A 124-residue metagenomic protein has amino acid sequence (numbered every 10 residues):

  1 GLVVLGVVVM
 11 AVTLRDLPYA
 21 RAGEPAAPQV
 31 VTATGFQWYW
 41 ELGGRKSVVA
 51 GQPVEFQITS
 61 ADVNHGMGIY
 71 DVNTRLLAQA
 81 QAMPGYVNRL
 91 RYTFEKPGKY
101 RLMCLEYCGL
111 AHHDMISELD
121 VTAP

Functional and structural regions predicted by a protein language model:
G1-K46: Extracytoplasmic entry segments of secretory-pathway proteins
A11-L17, R21, V49-A50, D71-N73 (+1 more regions): Short amphipathic alpha-helical surface micro-motifs
T13, P28-V30, T34-F36, T74-R75 (+2 more regions): Mixed-charge, polar/low-complexity N-terminal
A27-Q29, F36-W38, A50-V54, V63-H65 (+3 more regions): Envelope-exposed proteins and targeting segments
P28, G43-P84: Extracytoplasmic/periplasmic/luminal assembly and interaction segments in envelope/secretory/respiratory proteins
T32-T34, E41, S47, Q57 (+3 more regions): Generic structural detector for well-ordered beta-strands
W38, V72-T74, Y107: Residue-level signature for short turns and capping positions that connect secondary-structure elements
H65, A80-P124: Extracellular/periplasmic metallocenter environments
